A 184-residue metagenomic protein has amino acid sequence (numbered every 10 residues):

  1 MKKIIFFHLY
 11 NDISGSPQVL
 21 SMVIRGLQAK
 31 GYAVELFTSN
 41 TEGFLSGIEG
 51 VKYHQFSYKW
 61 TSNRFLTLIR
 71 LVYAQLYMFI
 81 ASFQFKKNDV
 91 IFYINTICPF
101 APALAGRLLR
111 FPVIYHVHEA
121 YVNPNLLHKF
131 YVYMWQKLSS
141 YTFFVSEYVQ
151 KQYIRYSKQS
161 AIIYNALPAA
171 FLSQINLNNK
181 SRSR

Functional and structural regions predicted by a protein language model:
M1-I5: Extreme N-terminal starter segment of soluble prokaryotic enzymes
F6-S14, G26-I69, V149: N-terminal strand-loop element at the rim of the active site of nucleotide-sugar-dependent glycosyltransferases
L9, Y58, N95-I97, V117-A120 (+1 more regions): Histidine-centered beta-alpha loop that forms part of the nucleotide-sugar donor binding/catalytic region in diverse
L66, I114-Y141, I154: A conserved, positively charged/aromatic
A74-Q75, I91-L109: An aromatic- and histidine-rich active-site surface loop
F92, Y121, L138-S146, A161: A short beta-strand/loop micro-motif in the catalytic core of glycosyltransferases that engages the nucleotide-sugar
Y148, A166: Carbohydrate-associated surface elements
L172-R184: A short helix/loop element that forms part of the nucleotide-sugar donor recognition site in Leloir-type
